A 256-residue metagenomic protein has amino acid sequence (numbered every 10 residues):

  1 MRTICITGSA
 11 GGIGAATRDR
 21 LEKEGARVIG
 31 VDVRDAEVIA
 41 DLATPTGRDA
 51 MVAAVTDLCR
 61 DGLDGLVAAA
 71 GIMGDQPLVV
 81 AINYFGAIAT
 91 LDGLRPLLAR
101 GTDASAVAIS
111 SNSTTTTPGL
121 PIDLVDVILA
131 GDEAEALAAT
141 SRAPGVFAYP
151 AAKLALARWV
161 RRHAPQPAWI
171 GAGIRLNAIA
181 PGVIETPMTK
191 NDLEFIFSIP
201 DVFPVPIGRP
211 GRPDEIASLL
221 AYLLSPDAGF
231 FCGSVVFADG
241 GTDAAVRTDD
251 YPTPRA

Functional and structural regions predicted by a protein language model:
I6-T7, A68-A69, S105-S111, R175-A180 (+2 more regions): Structural signature of the Rossmann-like NAD(P)-dependent dehydrogenase/reductase core
T7-A10, G14-D19: N-terminal Rossmann NAD(P)H-binding glycine-rich loop of SDR-like oxidoreductase domains
V33-A50, V55-T56: Rossmann-fold cofactor-recognition segment
G71-Q76, A99-G171, V183-I184: Catalytic loop of short-chain dehydrogenase/reductase
A89, A148-P150, L154-A157, A178 (+2 more regions): C-terminal helical subdomain
A180-N191: Short, flexible catalytic-loop segment of classical short-chain dehydrogenase/reductase
C232-A256: Short C-terminal tail/terminal secondary-structure segment of NAD(P)H-dependent dehydrogenase/reductase domains
